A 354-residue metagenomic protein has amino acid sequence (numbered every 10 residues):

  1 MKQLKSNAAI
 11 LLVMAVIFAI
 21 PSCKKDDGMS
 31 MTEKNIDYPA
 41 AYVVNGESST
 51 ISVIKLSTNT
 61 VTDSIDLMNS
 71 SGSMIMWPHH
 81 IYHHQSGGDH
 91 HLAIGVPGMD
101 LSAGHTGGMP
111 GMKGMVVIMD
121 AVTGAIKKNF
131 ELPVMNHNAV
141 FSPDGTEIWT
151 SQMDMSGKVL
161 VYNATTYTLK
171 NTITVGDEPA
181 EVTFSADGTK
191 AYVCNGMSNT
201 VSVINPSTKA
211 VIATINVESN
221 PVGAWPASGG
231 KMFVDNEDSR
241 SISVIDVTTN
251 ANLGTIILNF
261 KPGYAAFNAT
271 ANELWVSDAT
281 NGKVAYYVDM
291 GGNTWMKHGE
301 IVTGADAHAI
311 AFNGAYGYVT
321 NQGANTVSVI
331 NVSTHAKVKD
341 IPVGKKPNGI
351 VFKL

Functional and structural regions predicted by a protein language model:
K2-I10: Bacterial N-terminal signal peptides that target proteins for export
A19-S22: C-terminal motif of bacterial Sec signal peptides marking the signal peptidase cleavage site
K24-L354: Predominantly soluble domains enriched in secretory-pathway, periplasmic, or organellar proteins
